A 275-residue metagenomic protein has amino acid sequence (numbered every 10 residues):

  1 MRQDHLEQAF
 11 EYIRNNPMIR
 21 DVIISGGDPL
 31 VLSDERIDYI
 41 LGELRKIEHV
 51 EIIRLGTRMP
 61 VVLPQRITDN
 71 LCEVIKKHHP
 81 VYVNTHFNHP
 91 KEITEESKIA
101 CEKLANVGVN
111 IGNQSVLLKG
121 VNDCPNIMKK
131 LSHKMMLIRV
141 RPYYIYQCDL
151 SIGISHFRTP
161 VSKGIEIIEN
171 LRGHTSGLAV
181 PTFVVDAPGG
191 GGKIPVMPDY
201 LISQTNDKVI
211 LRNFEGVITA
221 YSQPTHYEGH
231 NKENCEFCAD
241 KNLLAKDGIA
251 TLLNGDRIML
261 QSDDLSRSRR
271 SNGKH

Functional and structural regions predicted by a protein language model:
M1-Q3: Rieske [2Fe-2S] iron-sulfur-binding domain
H5-D21, L30-T175: Conserved AdoMet/S-adenosylmethionine-binding subsite of the radical SAM
I23-S25: Short glycine-rich or small-residue beta-strand-to-loop segments that form or flank ligand, phosphate, metal/Fe-S
M136-H275: Auxiliary Fe-S-binding modules of radical SAM enzymes
